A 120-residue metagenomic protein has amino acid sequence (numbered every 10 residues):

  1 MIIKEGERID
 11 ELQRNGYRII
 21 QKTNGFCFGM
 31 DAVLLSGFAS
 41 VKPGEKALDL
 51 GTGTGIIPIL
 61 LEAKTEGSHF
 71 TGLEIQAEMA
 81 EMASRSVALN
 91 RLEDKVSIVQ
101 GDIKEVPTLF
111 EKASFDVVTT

Functional and structural regions predicted by a protein language model:
I2-P43: Class I SAM-dependent transferase core
F38-T120: Conserved SAM/SAH cofactor-binding pocket of Class I
